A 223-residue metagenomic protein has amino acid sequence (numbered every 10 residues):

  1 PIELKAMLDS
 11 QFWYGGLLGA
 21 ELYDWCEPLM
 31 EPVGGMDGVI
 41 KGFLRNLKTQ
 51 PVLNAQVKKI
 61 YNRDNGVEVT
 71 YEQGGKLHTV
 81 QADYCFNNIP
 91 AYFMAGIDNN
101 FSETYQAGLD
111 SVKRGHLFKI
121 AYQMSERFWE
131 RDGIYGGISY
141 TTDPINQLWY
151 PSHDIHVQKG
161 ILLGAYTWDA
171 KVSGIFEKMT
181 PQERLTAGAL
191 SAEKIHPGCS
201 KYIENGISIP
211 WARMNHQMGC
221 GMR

Functional and structural regions predicted by a protein language model:
P1-G66, Q73, Q81, F93 (+2 more regions): Active-site/ligand-binding neighborhood in enzyme catalytic cores
Y23-W25, S102-Y105, D169-V172: Flexible glycine/proline-enriched surface loops and loop-helix/loop-strand junctions
W25-M36, H78-T79, S111-G115, S173-L185: Aromatic-acidic/polar surface patches that form glycan- and anion
G38-N46, A121, A187-I195: Amphipathic alpha-helical segments that form well-ordered structural scaffolds and often line/cohere around active
T49, A55, V67, D83-Y84 (+3 more regions): Residue-level detector of short, conserved catalytic/binding motifs and their immediate flanks
A55, Y61-N62, Y71-G133: Central helical "cap/lid" subdomain
G66, E72, H116-L117, E130-R223: Conserved flavin/dinucleotide-binding core of flavoenzymes
